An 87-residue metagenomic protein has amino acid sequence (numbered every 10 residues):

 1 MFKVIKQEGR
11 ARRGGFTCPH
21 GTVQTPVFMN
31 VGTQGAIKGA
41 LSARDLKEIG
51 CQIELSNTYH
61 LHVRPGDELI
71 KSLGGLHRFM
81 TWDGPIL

Functional and structural regions predicted by a protein language model:
M1-L87: Non-catalytic, usually N-terminal nucleic-acid engagement modules in DNA/RNA processing proteins
